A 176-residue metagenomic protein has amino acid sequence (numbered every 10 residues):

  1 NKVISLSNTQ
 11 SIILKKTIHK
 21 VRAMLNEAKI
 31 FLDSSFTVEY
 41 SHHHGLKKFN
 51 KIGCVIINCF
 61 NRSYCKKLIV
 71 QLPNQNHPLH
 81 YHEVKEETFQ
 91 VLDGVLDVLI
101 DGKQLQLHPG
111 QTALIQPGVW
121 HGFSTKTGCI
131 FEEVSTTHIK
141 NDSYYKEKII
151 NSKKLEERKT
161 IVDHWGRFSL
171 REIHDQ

Functional and structural regions predicted by a protein language model:
N1-Y64, E156-Q176: A short, N-terminal "cap"/entry segment at the start of jelly-roll beta-barrel domains of the cupin/DSBH fold
N50-C54, C65-V84: Conserved short histidine dyad/triad with adjacent acidic residue
Y64, P73-Q75, V84-K85, V119 (+2 more regions): A generic "binding-loop/recognition-motif" signal
L72-P73, E83-D101: Glycine- and acidic-residue-biased ligand/ion/polar-headgroup-sensing regions
T88, G102-W120: Short acidic-glycine-tyrosine-enriched beta hairpin
V95, W120, G128-I130: Structural motif
K126-Q176: Double-stranded beta-helix
